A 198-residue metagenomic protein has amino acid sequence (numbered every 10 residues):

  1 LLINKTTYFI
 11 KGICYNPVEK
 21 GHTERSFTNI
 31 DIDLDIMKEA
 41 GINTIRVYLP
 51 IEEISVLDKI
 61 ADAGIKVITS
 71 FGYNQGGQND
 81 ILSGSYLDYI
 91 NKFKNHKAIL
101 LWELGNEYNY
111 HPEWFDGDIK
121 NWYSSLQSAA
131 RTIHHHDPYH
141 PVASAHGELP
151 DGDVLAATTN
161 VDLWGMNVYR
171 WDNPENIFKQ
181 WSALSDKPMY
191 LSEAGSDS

Functional and structural regions predicted by a protein language model:
L1-T69, N79-K92, A98: Active-site-adjacent substrate/metal-binding segments within catalytic domains of carbohydrate-active enzymes
I10-Y15, N43-V47, V67-F71, L100-L104 (+3 more regions): Hydrophobic faces of well-ordered beta-strands that scaffold small-molecule active sites in alpha/beta enzyme cores
N16-V18, P50-E53, Y73-G76, N106-H111 (+3 more regions): Solvent-exposed loop/turn segments at secondary-structure junctions within structured extracellular/periplasmic domains
L49-A61, I119-Y123, P174-S182: Active-site-adjacent beta->alpha loops and helix N-cap segments on the catalytic face of soluble alpha/beta enzymes
A63-G64, H96, H136, S185: Helix C-cap/helix->beta junction micro-motif
G76-L82, N173-F178: Short, charged, surface-exposed secondary-structure boundary motifs
L87-K120, A143-A145, L149-G152: Active-site groove signature of glycoside hydrolases
Y123-S198: Extracellular glycoside hydrolase catalytic/binding regions
